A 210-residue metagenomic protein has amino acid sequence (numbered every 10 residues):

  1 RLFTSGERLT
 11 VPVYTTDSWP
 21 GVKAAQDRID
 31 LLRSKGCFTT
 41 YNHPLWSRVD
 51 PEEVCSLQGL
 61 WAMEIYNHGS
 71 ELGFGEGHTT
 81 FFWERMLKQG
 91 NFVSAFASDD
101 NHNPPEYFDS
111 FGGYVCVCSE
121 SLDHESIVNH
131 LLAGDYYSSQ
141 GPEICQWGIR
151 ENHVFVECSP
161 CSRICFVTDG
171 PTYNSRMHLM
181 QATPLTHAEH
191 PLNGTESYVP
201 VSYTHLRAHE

Functional and structural regions predicted by a protein language model:
R1-D17, L32: N-terminal catalytic scaffold of extracellular/periplasmic and nuclease hydrolases that process anionic headgroups
L9-P12, L72-G77, S126-V128: Short, charged, surface-exposed secondary-structure boundary motifs
T15-D109, S138, C145, I149-N152 (+4 more regions): Domain-core and long-helix interface of multi-subunit machines
D99, A133, A208: Single, functionally critical "micro-switch" positions that shape active/binding sites and transmembrane helices
N103-E143: Catalytic cores of secreted or luminal carbohydrate-active enzymes
N174-A182: Solvent-exposed serine/threonine-rich low-complexity stretches and specific carbohydrate-binding patches
P184-L192: Exposed aromatic-hydrophobic patches
T204-E210: Conserved small/polar residues in nucleotide/adenosyl-binding loops
